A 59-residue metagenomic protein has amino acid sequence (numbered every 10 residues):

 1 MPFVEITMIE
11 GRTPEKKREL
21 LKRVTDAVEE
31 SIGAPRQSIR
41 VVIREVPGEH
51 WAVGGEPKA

Functional and structural regions predicted by a protein language model:
P2-A59: A domain-level signal for the structural core that forms small-molecule/cofactor-binding pockets and catalytic centers
